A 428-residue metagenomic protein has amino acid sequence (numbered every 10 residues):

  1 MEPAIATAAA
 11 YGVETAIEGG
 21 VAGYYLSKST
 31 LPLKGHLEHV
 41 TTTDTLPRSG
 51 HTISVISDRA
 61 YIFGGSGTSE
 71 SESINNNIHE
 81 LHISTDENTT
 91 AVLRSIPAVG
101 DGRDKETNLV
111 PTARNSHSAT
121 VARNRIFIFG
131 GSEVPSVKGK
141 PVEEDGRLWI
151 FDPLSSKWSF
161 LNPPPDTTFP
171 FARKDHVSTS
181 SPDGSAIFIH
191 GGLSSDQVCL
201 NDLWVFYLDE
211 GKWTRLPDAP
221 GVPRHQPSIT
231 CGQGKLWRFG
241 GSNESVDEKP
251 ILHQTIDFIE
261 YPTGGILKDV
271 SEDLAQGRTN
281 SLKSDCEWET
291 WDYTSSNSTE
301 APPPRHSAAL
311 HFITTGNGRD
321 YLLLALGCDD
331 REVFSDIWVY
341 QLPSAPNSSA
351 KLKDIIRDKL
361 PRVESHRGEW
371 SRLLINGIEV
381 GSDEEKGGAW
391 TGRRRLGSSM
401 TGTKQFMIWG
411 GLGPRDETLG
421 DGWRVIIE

Functional and structural regions predicted by a protein language model:
M1-E428: Kelch-like beta-propeller repeat domains
